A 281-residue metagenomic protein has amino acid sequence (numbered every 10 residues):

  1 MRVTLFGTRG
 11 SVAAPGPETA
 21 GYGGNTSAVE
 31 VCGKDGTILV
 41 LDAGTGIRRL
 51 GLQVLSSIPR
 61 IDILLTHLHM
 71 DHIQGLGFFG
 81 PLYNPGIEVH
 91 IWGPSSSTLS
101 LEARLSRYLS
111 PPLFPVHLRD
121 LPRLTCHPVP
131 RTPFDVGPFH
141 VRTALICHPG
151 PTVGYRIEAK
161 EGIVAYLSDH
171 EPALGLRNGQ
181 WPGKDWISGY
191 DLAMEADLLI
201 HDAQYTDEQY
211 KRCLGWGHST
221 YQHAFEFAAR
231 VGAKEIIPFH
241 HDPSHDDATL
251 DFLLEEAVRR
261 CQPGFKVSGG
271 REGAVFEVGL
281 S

Functional and structural regions predicted by a protein language model:
M1-S168, A173-L176, G189-Y190, T249-S281: Binuclear metal-dependent hydrolase catalytic cores
E171-R271: Cap/insert and terminal regions of metallo-dependent hydrolase folds
